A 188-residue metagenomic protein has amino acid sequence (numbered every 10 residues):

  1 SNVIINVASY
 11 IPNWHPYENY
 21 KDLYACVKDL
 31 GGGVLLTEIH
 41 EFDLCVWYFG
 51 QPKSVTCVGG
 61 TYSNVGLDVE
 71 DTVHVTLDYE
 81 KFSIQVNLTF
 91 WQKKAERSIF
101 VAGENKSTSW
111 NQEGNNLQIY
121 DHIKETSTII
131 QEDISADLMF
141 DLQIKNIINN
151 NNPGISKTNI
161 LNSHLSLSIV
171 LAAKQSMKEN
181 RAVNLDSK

Functional and structural regions predicted by a protein language model:
S1-V65, N180: Predominantly a Rossmann-like dinucleotide-binding segment in NAD(P)-dependent oxidoreductases
P12-P16, N64-V69, E96, L167-I169: Short, solvent-exposed polar/charged micro-motifs at secondary-structure junctions
N19-L23, V73-H74, G103: Short, hinge-like loop/turn segments at secondary-structure boundaries
T37, S135-M139, L165: Soluble or luminal CAZymes and related metallo-dependent hydrolases
E41-F42, F140-K145, V170: A general structural signal for well-ordered alpha-helical segments in protein cores
Y48-F49, Y79, N151: A broad structural signal for alpha-helix termini and local helix breaks/kinks
Y62-T72, Y79-K145, N159: NAD(P)-dinucleotide binding in Rossmann-like oxidoreductases
N146-K188: C-terminal helix-rich "cap/oligomerization" subdomain common to oxidoreductases
